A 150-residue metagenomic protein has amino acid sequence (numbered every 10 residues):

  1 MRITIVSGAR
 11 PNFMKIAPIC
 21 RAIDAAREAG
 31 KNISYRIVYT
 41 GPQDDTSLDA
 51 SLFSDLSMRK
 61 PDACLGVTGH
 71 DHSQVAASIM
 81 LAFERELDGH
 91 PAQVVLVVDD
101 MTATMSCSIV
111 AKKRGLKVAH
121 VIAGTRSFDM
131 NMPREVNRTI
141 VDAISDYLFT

Functional and structural regions predicted by a protein language model:
M1-G41: N-terminal subdomain of nucleotide-sugar transferases
R2, Q93-V94: Structural motif
K31-V75, A82: Conserved nucleotide-sugar phosphate-binding/catalytic loop shared by glycosyltransferases and other
D62, Q93, D146: Conserved acidic residues
T68, V98-D99, V121-G124: Short beta->alpha connector loops at strand-helix junctions that form conserved, small/polar/Pro-enriched
E86-Q93: Glycine-rich phosphate-binding loop signature in dinucleotide/nucleotide-binding domains
L96-K113: An aromatic- and histidine-rich active-site surface loop
L116-T150: Active-site-proximal region of nucleotide-activated glycan assembly enzymes, centered on histidine/acidic-rich loops
